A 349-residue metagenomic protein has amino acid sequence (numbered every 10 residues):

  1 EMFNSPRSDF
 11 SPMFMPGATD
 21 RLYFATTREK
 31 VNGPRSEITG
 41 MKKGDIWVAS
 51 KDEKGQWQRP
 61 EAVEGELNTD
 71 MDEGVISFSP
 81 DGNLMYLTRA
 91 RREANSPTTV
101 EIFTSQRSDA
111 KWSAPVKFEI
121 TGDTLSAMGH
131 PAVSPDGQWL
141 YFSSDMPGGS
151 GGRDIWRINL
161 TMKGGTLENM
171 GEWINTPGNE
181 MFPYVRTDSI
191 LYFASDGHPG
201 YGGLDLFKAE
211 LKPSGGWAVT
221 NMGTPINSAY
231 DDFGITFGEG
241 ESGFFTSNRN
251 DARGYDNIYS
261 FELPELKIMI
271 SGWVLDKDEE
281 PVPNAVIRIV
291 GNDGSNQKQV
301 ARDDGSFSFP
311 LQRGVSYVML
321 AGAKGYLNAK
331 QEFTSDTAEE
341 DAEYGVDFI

Functional and structural regions predicted by a protein language model:
E1-W273, K277-D278, V286, Q297-V300 (+2 more regions): Short, conserved micro-motifs composed of acidic
A285-N292: Change to "...patches in solvent-exposed regions of secreted, membrane-anchored, or virion-exposed structural
N292-S306: Short, acidic Ser/Thr/Gly-rich low-complexity loop/linker segments typical of extracellular and cell-surface proteins
